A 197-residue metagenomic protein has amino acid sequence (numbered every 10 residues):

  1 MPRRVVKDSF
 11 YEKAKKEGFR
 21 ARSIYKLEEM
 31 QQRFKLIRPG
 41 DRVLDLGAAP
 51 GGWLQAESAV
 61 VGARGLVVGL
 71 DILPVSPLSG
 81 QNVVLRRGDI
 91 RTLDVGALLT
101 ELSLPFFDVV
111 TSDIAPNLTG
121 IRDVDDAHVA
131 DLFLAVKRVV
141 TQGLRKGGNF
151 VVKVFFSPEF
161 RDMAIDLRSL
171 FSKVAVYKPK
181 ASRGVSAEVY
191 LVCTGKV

Functional and structural regions predicted by a protein language model:
M1-P39: Class I SAM-dependent methyltransferase Rossmann-like catalytic core, especially the SAM/SAH-binding loop
P39-A49: Conserved class I S-adenosyl-L-methionine
P50-G62: Conserved SAM-binding loop of SAM-dependent methyltransferases across substrates and taxa, primarily the Class I
A63-R64, L144-N149: Short glycine-dipeptide loop
L70-T119: S-adenosyl-L-methionine
L118-V129: Glycine/threonine-rich flexible loop motifs
A130-K146: A short glycine-rich, Lys/Arg-flanked "PGG" loop and its adjoining helix->strand segment in the class I
V154-V197: Class I S-adenosyl-L-methionine
